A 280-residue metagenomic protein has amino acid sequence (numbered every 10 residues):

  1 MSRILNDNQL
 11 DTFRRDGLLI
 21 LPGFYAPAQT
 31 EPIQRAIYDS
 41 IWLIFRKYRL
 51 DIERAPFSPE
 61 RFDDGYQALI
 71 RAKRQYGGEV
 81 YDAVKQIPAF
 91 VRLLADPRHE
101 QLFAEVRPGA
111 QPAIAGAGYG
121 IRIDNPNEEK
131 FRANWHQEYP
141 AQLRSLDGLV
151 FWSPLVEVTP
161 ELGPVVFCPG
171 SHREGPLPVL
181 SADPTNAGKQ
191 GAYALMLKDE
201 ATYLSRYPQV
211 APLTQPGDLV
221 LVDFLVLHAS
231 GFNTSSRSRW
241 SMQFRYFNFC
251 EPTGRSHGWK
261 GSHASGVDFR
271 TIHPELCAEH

Functional and structural regions predicted by a protein language model:
S2-R15, P22-W135, A141: Non-heme Fe(II)-dependent double-stranded beta-helix
Y25-P27, I121, P140, E157-T159 (+3 more regions): Short, solvent-exposed loop/turn segments at secondary-structure junctions
L43, K47-R54, P176-A182, P216-L221 (+1 more regions): Non-heme Fe(II)/2-oxoglutarate
I87-R92, Y203-V210, A229-G231: Active-site rim elements
P112, Q137-R144, S153-P164, G170-H172: Active-site region of the double-stranded beta-helix
W135-G148, Y207, T214, R237: A short beta-loop-beta micro-motif enriched in histidine and acidic residues
Q142-P160, L213-P216, L221, R245-F249: Short, conserved beta-strand element in jelly-roll/cupin
P160-V226: Double-stranded beta-helix
